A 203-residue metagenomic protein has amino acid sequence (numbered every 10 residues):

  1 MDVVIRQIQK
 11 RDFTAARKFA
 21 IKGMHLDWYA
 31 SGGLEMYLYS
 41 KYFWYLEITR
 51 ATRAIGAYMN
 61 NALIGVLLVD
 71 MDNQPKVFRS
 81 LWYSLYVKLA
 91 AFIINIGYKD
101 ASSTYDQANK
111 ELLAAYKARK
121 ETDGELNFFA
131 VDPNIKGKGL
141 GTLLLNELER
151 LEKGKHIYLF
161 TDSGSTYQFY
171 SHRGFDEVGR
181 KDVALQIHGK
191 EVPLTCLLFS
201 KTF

Functional and structural regions predicted by a protein language model:
D2-K18, M71: A short beta-loop-alpha structural element at the N-terminal edge of CoA-dependent acyl/N-acetyltransferase catalytic
G33-A54, M59: Active-site rim helix/loop that mediates acceptor-substrate recognition in acyltransferases
G56, A62-M71, K110, E125-A130: Conserved beta-strand in the GNAT
N73-G124, L185-V192: Conserved acyl-donor/pantetheine-binding loop and adjacent beta-alpha core of acyl/acetyltransferases and related
T122-G124, L151-S163: Conserved GNAT acetyl-CoA-binding A-motif
V131, G137-R150, H172: Conserved acetyl-CoA-binding loop-helix of GNAT-fold acetyltransferases
T142, S163-I187: Conserved active-site alpha-helix within GNAT-family acetyltransferase domains
F160-G164, V183-F203: C-terminal "cap" of GNAT-fold acetyltransferases
